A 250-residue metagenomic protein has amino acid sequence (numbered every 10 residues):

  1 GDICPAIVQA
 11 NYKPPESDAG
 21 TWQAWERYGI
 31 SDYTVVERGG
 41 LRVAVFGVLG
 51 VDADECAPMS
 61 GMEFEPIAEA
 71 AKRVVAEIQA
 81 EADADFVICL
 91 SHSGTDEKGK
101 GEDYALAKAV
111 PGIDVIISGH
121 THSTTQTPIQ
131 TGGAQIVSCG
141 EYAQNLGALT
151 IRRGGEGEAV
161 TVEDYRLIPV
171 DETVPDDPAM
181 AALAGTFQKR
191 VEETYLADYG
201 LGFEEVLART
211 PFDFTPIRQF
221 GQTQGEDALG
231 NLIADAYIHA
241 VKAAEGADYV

Functional and structural regions predicted by a protein language model:
G1-V174, L229-A236: Acidic, metal/ion-coordinating pockets
P175-V250: Non-catalytic terminal accessory segments
